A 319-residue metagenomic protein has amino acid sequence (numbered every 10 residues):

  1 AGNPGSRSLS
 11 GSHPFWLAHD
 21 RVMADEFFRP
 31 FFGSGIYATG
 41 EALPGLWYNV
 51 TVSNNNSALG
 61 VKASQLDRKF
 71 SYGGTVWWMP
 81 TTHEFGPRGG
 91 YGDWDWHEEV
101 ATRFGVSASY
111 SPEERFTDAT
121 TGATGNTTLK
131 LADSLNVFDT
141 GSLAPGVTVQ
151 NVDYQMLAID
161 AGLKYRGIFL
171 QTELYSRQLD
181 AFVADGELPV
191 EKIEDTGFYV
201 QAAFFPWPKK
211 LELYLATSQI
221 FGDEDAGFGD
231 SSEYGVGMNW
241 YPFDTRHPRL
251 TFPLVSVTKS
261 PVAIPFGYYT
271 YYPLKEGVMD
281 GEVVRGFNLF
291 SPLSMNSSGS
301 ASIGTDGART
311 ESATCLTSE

Functional and structural regions predicted by a protein language model:
A1-W77, T82-D95, T117-V147, I264-S294 (+2 more regions): Surface-exposed coil loops of outer-membrane beta-barrel proteins
E98-E319: Outer-membrane beta-barrel pore domains
